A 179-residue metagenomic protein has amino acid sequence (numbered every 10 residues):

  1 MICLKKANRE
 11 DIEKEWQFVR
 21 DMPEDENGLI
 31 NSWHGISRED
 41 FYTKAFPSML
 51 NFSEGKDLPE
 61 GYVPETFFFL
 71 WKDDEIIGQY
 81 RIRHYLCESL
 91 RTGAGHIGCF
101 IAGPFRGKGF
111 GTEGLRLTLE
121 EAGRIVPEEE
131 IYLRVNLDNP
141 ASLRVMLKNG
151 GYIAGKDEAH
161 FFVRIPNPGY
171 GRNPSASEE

Functional and structural regions predicted by a protein language model:
M1-H96, G103, K156-E179: GNAT-family acyltransferases
G98-I101, G107-E121, L143-K148: Conserved acetyl-CoA-binding loop-helix of GNAT-fold acetyltransferases
L115, Y132-L133, K156: Residue-level detector of family-conserved "landmark" positions at structurally sensitive sites
R124-R134: Conserved GNAT acetyl-CoA-binding A-motif
V135-N136, A159: Residue-level "edge-of-site" marker
L137-A154: Conserved active-site alpha-helix within GNAT-family acetyltransferase domains
